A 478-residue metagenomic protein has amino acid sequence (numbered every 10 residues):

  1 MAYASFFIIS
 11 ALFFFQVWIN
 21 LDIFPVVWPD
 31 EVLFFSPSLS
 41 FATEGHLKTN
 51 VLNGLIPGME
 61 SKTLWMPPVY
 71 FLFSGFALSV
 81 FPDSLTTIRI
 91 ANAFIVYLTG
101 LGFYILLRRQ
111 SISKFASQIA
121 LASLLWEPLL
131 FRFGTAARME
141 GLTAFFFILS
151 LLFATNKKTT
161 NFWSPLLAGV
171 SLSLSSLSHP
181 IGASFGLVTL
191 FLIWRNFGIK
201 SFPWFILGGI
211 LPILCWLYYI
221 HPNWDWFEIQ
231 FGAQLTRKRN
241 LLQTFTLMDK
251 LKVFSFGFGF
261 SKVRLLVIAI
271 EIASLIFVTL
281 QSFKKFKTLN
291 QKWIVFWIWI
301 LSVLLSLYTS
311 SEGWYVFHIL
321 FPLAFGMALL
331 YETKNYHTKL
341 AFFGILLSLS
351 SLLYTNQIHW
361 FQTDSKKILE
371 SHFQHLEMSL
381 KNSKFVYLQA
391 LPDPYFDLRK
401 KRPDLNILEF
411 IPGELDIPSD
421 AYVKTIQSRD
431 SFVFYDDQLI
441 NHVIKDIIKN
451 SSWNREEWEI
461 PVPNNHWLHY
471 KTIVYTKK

Functional and structural regions predicted by a protein language model:
F6, F115, W163, V170 (+2 more regions): Signature aromatic-anchored transmembrane alpha helix within multi-pass, membrane-resident enzymes that catalyze glycan
V17, G182, Y308-S311, L330-E332 (+2 more regions): Transmembrane alpha-helical segments
T86, I90-S111, L149, V278-Q281: Transmembrane-helix motifs of polytopic, lipid-linked glycan transferases
G100-Y104, I193-R195, S261-N290, F296-I300: Hydrophobic, aromatic-rich transmembrane alpha-helices and their immediate juxtamembrane boundary segments
G134, E140, S178, S184 (+2 more regions): Hydrophobic/aromatic-rich transmembrane helices and adjacent perimembrane loops
S201-D249, R264-I270: Membrane-lumen/periplasm interface segments of specific transmembrane helices in polyprenyl phosphate-linked
Y331, Q427-K478: Aromatic/acidic, Gly/Pro-rich catalytic loop(s) in extracytoplasmic/lumenal soluble domains of multi-pass membrane
Q362, K366, E377-Q438: Short periplasmic/luminal acceptor-recognition loop of GT-C membrane glycosyltransferases, typified by
